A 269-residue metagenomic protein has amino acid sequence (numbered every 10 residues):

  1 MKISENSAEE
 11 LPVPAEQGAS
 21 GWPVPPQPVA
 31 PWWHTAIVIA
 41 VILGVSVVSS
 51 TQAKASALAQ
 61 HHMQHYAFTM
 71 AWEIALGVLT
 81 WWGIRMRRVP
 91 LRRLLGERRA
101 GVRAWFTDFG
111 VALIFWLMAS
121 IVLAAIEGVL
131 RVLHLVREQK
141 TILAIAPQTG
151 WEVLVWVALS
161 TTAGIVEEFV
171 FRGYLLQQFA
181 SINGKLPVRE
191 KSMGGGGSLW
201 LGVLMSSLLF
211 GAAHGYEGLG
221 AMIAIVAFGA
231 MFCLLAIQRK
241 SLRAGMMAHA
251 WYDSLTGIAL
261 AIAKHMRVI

Functional and structural regions predicted by a protein language model:
M1-T107, G128-V129, G257-I269: N-terminal, membrane-interfacial amphipathic/helix-forming hydrophobic leader that caps and precedes the first
A30-V38, H61-T69, E73, A104-D108 (+5 more regions): Residue-level signature of transmembrane alpha-helical entry/exit and packing/kink sites in multi-pass membrane
P31, M70, A163-I165, F169 (+4 more regions): Hydrophobic transmembrane-helix microenvironments that flank and shape a buried ionizable site
G44-T51, V203-I269: Functionally important transmembrane alpha-helices
V45, G77, W81, R85-R88 (+5 more regions): Alpha-helical transmembrane segments of polytopic integral membrane proteins, especially the permease/helical cores
K54-A67, V89-A163, S181-M193, M266-I269: Juxtamembrane helix-loop-helix connectors linking adjacent transmembrane helices in multi-pass membrane enzymes
I74-W82, L113, L117-I121, A125 (+8 more regions): Generic alpha-helical transmembrane segments of integral inner-membrane proteins, especially permease/transport modules
L135, V166-M205, L234-S241: Membrane-interface helix/loop boundary segments of multi-pass membrane proteins
